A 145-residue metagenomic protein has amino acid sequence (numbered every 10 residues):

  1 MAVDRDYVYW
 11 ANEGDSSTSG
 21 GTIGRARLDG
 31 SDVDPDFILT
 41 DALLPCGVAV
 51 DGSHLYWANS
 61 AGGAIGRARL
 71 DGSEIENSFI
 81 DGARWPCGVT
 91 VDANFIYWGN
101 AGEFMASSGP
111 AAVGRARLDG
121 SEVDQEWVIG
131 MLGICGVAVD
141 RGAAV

Functional and structural regions predicted by a protein language model:
M1-R5, T40-G52, G82-A93, A101 (+1 more regions): Beta-rich, blade/repeat-based domains predominating in secreted/periplasmic proteins but also intracellular
V3-N12, A26, A116, V139-V145: An edge-strand/N-cap motif at the start of beta-rich repeat modules
Y7, G21-R25, G63-R67, P110-G114: A short loop-to-beta-strand structural motif that recurs across blades of beta-propeller domains
Y9-A11, Y56-A58, Y97-G99: Residue position within the beta-strands of beta-propeller blades
S16-S17, E103-S108: Intrinsically disordered, low-complexity Ser/Thr- and acidic-rich flexible linkers and loops, especially at boundaries
R27-S31, R69-S73, R117-S121: Short loop/turn segments that connect beta-strands within beta-propeller blades
D32-L39, E74-I80, E122-I129: A short beta-strand motif characteristic of beta-propeller blades
